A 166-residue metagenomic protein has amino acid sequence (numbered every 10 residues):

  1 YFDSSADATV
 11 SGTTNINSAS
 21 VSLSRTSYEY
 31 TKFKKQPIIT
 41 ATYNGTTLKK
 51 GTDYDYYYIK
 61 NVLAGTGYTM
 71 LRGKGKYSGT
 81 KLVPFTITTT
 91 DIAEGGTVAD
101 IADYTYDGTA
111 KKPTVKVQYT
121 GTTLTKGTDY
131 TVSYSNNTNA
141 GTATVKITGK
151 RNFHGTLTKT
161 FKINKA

Functional and structural regions predicted by a protein language model:
A6-G12, K81-I87, L157-I163: C-terminal edge beta-strand
V10-T46, T88-T122, N164-A166: Solvent-exposed, low-complexity, repeat-rich "mucin-like" stalks and linkers
I16, D55, T86-I87, T131-V132 (+1 more regions): Solvent-exposed, positively charged interaction surfaces of folded domains, especially nucleic-acid-binding interfaces
T31, I39, Y54, L71 (+5 more regions): Extracellular/surface recognition and adhesion modules
T46-S78, V83, T122-H154: Serine/threonine-rich, repeat-prone extracellular segments and beta-strand-based repeat modules of secreted/surface
